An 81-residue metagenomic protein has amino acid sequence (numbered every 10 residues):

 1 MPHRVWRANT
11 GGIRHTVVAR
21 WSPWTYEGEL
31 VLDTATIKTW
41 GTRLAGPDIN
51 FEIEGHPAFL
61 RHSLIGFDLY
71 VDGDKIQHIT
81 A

Functional and structural regions predicted by a protein language model:
M1-A81: Cysteine-centric segments in proteins
